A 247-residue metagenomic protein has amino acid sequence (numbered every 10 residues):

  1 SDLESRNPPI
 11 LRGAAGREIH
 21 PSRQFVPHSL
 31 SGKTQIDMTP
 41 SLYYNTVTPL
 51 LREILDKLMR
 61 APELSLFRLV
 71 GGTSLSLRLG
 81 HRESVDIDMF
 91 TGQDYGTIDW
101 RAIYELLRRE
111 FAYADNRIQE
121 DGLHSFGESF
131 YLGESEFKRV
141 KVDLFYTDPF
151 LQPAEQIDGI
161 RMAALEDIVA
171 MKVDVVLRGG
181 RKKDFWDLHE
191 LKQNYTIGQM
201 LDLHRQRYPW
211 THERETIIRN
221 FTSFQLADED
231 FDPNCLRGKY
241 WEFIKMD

Functional and structural regions predicted by a protein language model:
L3, P8-L11: Short hydrophobic targeting helices and cationic amphipathic motifs that mediate membrane/organellar targeting
L11-R12, R23: Short, intrinsically disordered, low-complexity terminal segments
G13-G16, G32: Residue-identity detector for glycine
S22-D247: Compositionally biased terminal segments of proteins
